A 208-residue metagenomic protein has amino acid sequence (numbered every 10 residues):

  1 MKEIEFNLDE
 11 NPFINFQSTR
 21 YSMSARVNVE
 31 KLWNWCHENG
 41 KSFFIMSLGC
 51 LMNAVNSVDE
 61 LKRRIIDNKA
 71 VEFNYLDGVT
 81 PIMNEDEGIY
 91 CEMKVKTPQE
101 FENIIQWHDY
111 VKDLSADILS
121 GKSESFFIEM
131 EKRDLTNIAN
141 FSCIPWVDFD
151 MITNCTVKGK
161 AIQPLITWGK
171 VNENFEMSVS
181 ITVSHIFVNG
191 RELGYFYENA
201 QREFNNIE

Functional and structural regions predicted by a protein language model:
M1-S24, F44, L135-K170: Flexible, Gly/Pro-enriched loop and linker segments at secondary-structure and domain junctions
E3-D9, A25, N53-A54, V58 (+4 more regions): Catalytic/RNA-binding core of pseudouridine synthases
I14-M46, S57, K62-G78, L135-I138 (+1 more regions): Gly/Ser/Thr-rich phosphate-binding loops and adjoining beta-strand/alpha-helix segments that form adenosine-phosphate
K31-W33, V95-E102, V183-V188: A generic structural motif
L48-V55, Y195-A200: Structural preference for long, well-ordered alpha-helical segments in enzyme cores
D86-V147: Helical lid/core segments from catalytic subdomains that handle acyl or acyl-like groups
R133-P145, P164-Y197: Histidine-centered acyl-transfer/condensation active-site motif and its immediate structural neighborhood
A200-E208: A common structural junction motif
